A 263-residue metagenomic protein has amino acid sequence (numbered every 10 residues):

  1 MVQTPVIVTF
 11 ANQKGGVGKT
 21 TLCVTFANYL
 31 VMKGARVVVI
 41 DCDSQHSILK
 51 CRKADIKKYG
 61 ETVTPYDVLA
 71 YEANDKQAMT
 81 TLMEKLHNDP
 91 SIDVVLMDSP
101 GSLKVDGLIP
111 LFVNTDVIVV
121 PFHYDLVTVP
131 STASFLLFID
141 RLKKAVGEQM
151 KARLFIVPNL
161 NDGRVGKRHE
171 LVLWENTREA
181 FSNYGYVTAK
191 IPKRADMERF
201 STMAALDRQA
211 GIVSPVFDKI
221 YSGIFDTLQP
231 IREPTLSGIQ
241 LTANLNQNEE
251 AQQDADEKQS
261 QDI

Functional and structural regions predicted by a protein language model:
V2, A11-Q13, V17, N28-S102 (+1 more regions): P-loop/Walker-type NTP enzyme "switch/lid" segment
L22: Hydrophobic positions on the alpha1 helix immediately C-terminal to the Walker A/P-loop
V39, M97, V120, I156-P158: Structural beta-sheet core signal
G107-L126: Inter-motif core of Ras-like GTPase G domains
T132-E148: Conserved C-terminal guanine-recognition region of P-loop GTPase G domains, centered on the G4
L160-L206: Beta-strand-loop-alpha "switch" segments that mediate conformational coupling across diverse proteins
K193-F225: Inter-lobe coupling/hinge region of RecA-like P-loop helicase motors
Q247-I263: Long, low-complexity, intrinsically disordered segments
